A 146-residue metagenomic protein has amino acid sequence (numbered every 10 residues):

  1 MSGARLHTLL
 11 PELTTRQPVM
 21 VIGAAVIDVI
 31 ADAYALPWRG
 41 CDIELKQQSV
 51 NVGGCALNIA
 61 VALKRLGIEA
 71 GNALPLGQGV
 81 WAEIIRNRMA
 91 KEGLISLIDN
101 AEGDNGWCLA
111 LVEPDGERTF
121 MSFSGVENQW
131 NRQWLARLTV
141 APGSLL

Functional and structural regions predicted by a protein language model:
S2-A73, E83: Glycine-rich phosphate/adenosyl-contacting loop at the front of the ribokinase-like
I27, C41-I43, V50, R65-L145: Conserved N-terminal subdomain of the carbohydrate kinase-like
